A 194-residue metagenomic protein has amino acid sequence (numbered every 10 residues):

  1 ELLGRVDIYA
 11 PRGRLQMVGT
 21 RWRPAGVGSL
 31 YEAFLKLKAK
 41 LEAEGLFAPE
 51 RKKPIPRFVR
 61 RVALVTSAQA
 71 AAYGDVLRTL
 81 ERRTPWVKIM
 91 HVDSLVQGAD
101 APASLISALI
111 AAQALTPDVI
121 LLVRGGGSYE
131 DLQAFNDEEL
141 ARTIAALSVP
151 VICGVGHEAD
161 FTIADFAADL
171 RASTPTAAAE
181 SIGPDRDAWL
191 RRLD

Functional and structural regions predicted by a protein language model:
L3-V92: Short, glycine/charged-enriched hinge/interface segments at domain edges or termini
V59, A63-D194: Short glycine/threonine-rich loop/turn motifs
